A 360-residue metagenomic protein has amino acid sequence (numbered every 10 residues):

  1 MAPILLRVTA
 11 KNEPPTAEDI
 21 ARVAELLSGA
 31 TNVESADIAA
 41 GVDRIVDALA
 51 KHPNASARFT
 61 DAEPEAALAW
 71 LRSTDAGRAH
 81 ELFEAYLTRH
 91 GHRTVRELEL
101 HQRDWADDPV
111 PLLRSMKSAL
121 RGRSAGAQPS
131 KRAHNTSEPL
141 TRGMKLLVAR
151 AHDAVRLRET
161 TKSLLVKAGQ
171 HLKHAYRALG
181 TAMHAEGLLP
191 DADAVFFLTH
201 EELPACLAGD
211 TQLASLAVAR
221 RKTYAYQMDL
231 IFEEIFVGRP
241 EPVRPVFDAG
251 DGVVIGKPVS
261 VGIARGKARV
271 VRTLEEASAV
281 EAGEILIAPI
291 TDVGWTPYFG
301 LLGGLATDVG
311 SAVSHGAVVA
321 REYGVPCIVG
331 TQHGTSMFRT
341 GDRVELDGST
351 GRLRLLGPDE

Functional and structural regions predicted by a protein language model:
M1-V253, K257-P258: Contiguous hydrophobic, helix-prone segments at protein termini that mediate membrane targeting/anchoring
H92-R96, A192-A194, G250-G252, A264-K267 (+3 more regions): Generic structural motif recognizing short loop/turn segments at the entrances and edges of beta-strands
M183, G252, P258, G262 (+3 more regions): Short glycine- and Lys/Arg-enriched binding-loop motifs that mark or flank ligand-binding interfaces
A185, P190-D191, F197-H200, A205 (+8 more regions): Generic structural "secondary-structure junction" signal
E241-E284: Phosphate-handling DNA/RNA-contact segment within nucleic-acid enzymes
R269-E284, P289-E360: Acidic, glycine-rich flexible loop/linker segments
